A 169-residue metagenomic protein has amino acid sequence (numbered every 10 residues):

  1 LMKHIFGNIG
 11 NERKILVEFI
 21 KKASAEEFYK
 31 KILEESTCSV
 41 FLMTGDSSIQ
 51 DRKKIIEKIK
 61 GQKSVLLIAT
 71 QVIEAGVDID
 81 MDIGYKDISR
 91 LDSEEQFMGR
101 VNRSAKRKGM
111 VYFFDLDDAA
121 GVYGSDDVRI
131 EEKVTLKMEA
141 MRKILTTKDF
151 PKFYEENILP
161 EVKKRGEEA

Functional and structural regions predicted by a protein language model:
K3-K14, E18, A23, E27-S36 (+4 more regions): C-terminal helicase lobe and adjacent C-terminal extensions/tails of nucleic-acid helicase motors
K30-L33, Q71-A75: Short amphipathic alpha-helical segments, especially helix-boundary/capping motifs
G61-E74: Conserved two-lobed SF2 helicase motor
V77-M81: Conserved ATPase-coupling elements of RecA-like P-loop NTPase cores
